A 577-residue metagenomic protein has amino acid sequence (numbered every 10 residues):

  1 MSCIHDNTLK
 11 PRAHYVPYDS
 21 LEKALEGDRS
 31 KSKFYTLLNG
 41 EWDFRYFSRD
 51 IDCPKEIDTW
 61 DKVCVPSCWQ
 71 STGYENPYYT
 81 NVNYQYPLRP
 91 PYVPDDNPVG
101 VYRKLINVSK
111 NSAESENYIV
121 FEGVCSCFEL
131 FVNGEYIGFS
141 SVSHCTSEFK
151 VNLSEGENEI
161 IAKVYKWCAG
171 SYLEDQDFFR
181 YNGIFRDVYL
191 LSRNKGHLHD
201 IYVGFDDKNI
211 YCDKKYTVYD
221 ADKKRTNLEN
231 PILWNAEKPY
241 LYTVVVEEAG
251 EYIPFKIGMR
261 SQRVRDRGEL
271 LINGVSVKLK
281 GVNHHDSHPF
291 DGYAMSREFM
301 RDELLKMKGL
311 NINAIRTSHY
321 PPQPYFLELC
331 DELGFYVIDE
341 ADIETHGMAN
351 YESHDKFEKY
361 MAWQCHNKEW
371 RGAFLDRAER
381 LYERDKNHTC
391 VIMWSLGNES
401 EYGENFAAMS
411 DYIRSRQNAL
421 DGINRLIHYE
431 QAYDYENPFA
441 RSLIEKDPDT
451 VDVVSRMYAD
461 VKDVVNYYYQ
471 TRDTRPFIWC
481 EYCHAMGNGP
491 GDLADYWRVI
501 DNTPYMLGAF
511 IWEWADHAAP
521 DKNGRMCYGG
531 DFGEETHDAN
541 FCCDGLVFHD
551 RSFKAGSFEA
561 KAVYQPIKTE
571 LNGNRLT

Functional and structural regions predicted by a protein language model:
M1-S30, V65, Q70-E75, T80-N81 (+3 more regions): Extended substrate-binding grooves/exosites of carbohydrate-active enzymes
H5-R12, D28-R29, D43-F47, S71-T72 (+5 more regions): Accessory beta-strand-rich segments of carbohydrate-active enzymes
Y35-F44: Mature N-terminal segment immediately following signal peptide/propeptide cleavage in secreted/periplasmic
D43-P77: Predominantly extracellular/luminal regions of secreted and cell-surface proteins, especially disulfide-bonded
S71-N76, T80-Y92, S143, E157-V218 (+5 more regions): An acidic-aromatic loop/edge-strand motif
N117, L130-V132, K208-N227, V244 (+1 more regions): Beta-strand-rich binding/interaction modules
F131-I137, Y219-A221, A249-G250, N273: Short strand-turn-strand beta-turns centered on an Asx-Gly dipeptide
S154-E157, D213-D266: Extended acidic/polar, glycine-enriched regions that form or flank non-catalytic beta-rich accessory modules
